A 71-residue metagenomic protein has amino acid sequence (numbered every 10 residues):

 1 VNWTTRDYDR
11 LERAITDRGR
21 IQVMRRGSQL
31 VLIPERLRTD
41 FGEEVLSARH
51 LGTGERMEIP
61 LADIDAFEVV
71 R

Functional and structural regions predicted by a protein language model:
V1-A14: Mixed-charge, Lys/Arg-rich low-complexity intrinsically disordered regions
D17-R25: A short, Trp-centered hydrophobic/proline-enriched beta-strand micro-motif
V23, L46-H50: SH3/SH3-like beta-barrel fold
S28-Q29, T53-E55: Short acidic/polar mixed-charge low-complexity motifs
L30-R38: Short beta-strand-centered aromatic/proline hotspots
L37-E43, V69-R71: Short, conserved beta-turn/loop elements at beta-strand boundaries and strand-helix junctions
E58-R71: Structured surface patches comprising rigid loops and adjacent beta-strands/short helices at the edges of well-ordered
